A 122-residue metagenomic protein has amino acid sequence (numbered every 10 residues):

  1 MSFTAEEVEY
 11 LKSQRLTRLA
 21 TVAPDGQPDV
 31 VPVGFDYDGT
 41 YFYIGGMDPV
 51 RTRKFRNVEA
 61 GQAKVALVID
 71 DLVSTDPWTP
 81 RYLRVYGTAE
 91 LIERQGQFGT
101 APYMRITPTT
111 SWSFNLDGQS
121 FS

Functional and structural regions predicted by a protein language model:
M1-R18: Short, basic/aromatic recognition patches
F3-E6, V30-V31, R51-K54: A generic local structural motif
K12-Q14, Q27-P28, Y82, Q97-G99: Short solvent-exposed loop/turn micro-motifs enriched in small/polar/acidic residues
R15-M47, L67: Short beta-strand segments
D36, T88-L91, F121: A short, sequence-level motif marking secondary-structure junctions
D38-G39, R51-F55, S122: A short local loop/turn or secondary-structure capping micro-motif enriched for an aromatic residue
D48-M104, P108-T109: Short, structured beta-strand-loop surface elements
Y103-W112, L116-S122: Flexible glycine-rich active-site/ligand-binding loops centered on an Asp-His dyad
